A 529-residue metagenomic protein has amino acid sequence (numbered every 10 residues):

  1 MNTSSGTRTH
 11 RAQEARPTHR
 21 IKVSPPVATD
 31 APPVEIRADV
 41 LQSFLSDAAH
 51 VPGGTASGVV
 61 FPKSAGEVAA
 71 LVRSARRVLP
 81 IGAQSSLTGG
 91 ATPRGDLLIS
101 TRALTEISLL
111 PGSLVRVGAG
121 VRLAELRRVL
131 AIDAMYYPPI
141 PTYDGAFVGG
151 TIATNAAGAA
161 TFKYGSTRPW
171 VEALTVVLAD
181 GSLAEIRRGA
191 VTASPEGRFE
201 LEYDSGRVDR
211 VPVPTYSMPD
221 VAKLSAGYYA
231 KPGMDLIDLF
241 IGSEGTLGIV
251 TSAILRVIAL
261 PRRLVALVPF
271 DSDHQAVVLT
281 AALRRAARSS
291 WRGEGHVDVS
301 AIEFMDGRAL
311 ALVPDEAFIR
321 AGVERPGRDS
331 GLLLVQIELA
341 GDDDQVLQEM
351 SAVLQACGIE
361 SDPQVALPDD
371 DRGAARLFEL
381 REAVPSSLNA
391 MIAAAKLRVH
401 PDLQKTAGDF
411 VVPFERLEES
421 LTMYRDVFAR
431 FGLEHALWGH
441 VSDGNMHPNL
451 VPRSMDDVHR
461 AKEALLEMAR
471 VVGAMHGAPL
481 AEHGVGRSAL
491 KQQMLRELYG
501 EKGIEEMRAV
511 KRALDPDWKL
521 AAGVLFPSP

Functional and structural regions predicted by a protein language model:
M1-V60, S74-A83, G307, V353-E382 (+1 more regions): N-terminal accessory segments
H19-I21, S43-E106, V115-A119, A124-P139 (+3 more regions): Glycine-rich N-terminal segment of FAD-binding domains in flavoprotein oxidoreductases, spanning the beta-loop-helix
V34-A38, V60-P62, V78-G82, G89 (+14 more regions): General beta-strand structural signal in soluble alpha/beta enzymes
T105, A266, K405, A489-E497: Short beta-alpha connecting loops at secondary-structure transitions that line or flank enzyme active sites
S108, L123-A124, R128-R285: FAD-binding subdomain of flavoenzyme oxidoreductases
I241-S243, I249-A464, M475: C-terminal substrate-recognition/cap domain of FAD-linked oxidoreductases
G486-P529: Activity-critical C-terminal alpha-helical subdomain
